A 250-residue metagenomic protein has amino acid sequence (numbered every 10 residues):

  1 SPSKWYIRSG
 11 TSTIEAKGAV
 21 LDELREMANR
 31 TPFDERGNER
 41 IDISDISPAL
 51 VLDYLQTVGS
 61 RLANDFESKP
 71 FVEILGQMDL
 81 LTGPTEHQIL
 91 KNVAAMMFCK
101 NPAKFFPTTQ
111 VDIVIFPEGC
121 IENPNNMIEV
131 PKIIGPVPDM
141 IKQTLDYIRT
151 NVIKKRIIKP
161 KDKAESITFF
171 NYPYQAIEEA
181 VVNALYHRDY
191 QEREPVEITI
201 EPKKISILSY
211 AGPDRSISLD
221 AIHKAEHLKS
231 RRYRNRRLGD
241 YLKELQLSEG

Functional and structural regions predicted by a protein language model:
S1-G250: Conserved N-terminal catalytic/coupling substructures associated with nucleotide/phosphate chemistry
